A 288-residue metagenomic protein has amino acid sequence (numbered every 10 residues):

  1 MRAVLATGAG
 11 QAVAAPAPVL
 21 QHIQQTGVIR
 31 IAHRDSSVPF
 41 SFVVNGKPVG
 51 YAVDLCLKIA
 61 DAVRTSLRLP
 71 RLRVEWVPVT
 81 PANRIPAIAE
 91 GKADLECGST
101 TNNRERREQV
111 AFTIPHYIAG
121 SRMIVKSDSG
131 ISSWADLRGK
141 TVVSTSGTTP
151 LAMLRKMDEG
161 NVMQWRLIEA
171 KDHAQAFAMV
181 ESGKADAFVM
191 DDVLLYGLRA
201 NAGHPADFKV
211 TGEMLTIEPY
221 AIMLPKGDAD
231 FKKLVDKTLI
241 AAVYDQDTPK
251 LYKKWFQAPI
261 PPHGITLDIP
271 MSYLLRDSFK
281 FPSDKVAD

Functional and structural regions predicted by a protein language model:
V13-E96: Extracytoplasmic small-molecule ligand-binding "clamshell" domains of the periplasmic binding protein/Venus flytrap
P16, L69-P86, S129, L167-A178 (+1 more regions): Short helix-initiation/N-cap motifs at beta->coil->alpha
L20, G46-P48, S99, R106-H116 (+2 more regions): A structural signal for short loop-to-beta-strand junctions that line the ligand-binding cleft of periplasmic/secreted
L20, G50, D54-A62, A135 (+5 more regions): Extended ligand-binding regions for polar small-molecule ligands
R30-P39, P48-T65, T101, A119-H173 (+2 more regions): Bilobed "Venus flytrap"/periplasmic-binding protein-like clamshell domains and structurally analogous long
R34-D35, Y117-D128, D192, A200-L239 (+2 more regions): Periplasmic-binding protein-like
L57, D61, L69-D136, L274-V286: Acidic, polar ligand-binding/catalytic clefts
A82-N83, C97-E108, M153-G160, M179-S182 (+2 more regions): A ligand-binding cleft/hinge motif common to bilobed small-molecule-binding domains
